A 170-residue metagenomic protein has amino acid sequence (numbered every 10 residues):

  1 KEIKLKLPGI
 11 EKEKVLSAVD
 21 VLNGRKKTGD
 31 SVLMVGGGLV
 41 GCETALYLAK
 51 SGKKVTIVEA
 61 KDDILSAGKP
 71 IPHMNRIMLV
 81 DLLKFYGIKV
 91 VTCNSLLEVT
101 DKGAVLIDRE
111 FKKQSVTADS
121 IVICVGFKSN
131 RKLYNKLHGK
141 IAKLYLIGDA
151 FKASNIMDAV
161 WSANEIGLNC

Functional and structural regions predicted by a protein language model:
K1-L5, G9-D30, K50-K136, K140: A Rossmann-like FAD-binding core segment of flavoenzymes
G36, E59-K61, G148: Short beta-strand/turn micro-motifs composed of small residues that flank or help shape donor/cofactor-binding pockets
G36-G38, G126: Glycine-rich Rossmann-fold phosphate-binding loop(s) that bind the pyrophosphate of adenine dinucleotide cofactors
G41-T44, D63-R76, K132, H138-I141 (+1 more regions): A conserved FAD-binding loop/helix module that cradles the flavin
